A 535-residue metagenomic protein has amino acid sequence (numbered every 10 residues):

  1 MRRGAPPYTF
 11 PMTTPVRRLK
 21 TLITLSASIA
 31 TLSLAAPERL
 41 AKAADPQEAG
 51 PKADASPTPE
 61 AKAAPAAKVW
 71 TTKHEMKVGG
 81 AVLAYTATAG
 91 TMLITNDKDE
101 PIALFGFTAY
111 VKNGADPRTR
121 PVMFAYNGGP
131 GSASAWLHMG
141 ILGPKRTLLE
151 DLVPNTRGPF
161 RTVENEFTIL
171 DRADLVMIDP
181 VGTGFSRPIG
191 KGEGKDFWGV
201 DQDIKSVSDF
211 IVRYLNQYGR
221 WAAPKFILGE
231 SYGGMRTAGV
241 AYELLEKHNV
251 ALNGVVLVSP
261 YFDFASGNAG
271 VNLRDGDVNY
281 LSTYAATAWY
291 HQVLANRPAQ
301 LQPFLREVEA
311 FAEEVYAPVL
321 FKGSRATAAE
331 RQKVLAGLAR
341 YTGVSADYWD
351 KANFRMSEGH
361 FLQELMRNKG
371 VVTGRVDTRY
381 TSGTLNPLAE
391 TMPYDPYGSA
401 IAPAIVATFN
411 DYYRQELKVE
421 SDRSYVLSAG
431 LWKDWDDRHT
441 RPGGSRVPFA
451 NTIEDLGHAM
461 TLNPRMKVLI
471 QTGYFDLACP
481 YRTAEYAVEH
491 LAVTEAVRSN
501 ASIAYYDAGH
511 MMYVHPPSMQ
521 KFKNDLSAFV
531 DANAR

Functional and structural regions predicted by a protein language model:
T13-S26: Bacterial N-terminal signal peptides that target proteins for export
A44-P59, D99-W198, E489: N-terminal cap/lid subdomain of alpha/beta-hydrolase-fold enzymes
T91, T147-R220, A265-T283, T287-P298 (+6 more regions): Active-site-proximal cap/loop segments of hydrolase catalytic domains
P144-L148, L245-T342: A catalytic-pocket lid/entrance helix-loop region that shapes and gates access to the active site across common
G219-Y232: Alpha/beta-hydrolase fold nucleophile elbow
G229-Y242: Glycine-rich nucleophile elbow surrounding the catalytic serine of serine-hydrolase chemistry
G323-A478: Alpha/beta-hydrolase fold catalytic core
D507-S518: Catalytic histidine-centered segment of alpha/beta-hydrolase-like enzymes
